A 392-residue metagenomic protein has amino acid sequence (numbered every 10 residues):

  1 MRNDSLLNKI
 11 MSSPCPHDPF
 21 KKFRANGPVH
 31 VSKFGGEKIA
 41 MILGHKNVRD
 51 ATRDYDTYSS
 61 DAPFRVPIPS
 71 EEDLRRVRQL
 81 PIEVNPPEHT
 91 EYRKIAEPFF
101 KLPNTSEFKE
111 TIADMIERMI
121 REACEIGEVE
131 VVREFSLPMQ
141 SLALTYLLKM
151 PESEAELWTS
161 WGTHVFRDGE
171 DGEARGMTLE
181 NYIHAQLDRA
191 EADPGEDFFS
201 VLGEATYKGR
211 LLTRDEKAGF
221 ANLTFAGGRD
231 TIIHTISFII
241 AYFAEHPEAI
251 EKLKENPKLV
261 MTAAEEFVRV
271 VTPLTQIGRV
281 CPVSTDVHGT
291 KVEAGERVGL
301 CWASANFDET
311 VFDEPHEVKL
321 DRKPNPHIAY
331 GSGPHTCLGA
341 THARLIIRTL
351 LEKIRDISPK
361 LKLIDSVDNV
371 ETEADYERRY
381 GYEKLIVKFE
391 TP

Functional and structural regions predicted by a protein language model:
M1-P392: Cytochrome P450
